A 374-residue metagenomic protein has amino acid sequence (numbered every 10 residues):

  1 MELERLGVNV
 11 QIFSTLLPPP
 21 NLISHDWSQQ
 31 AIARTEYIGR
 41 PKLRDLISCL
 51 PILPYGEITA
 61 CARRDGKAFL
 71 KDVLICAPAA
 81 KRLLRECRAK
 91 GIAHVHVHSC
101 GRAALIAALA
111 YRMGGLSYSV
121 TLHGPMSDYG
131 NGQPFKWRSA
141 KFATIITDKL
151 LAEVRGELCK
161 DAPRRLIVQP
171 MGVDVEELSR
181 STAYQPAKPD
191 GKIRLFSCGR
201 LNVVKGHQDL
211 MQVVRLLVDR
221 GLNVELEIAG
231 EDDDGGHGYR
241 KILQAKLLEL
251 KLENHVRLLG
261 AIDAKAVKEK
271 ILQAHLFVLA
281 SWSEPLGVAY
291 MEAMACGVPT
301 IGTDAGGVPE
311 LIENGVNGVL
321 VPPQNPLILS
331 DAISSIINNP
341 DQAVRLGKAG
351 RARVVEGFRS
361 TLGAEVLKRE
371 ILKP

Functional and structural regions predicted by a protein language model:
M1-P41, R88, L116, I146: N-terminal subdomain of nucleotide-sugar transferases
S14, S127, Q133-R180, D190 (+1 more regions): Donor nucleotide-sugar binding/catalytic pocket of nucleotide-sugar-dependent glycosyltransferases
P186-K205, M211-R215, E227-A229: Conserved donor-binding/catalytic core segment of Leloir-type glycosyltransferases
R240-I262: Nucleotide-activated donor-binding/catalytic signature segment of Leloir-type glycosyltransferases, i.e., the conserved
A261-I262, E269-A274: Short alpha-helical donor nucleotide-sugar binding micro-motif in glycosyltransferases
W282: Aromatic "clamp/platform" in nucleotide-sugar-dependent glycosyltransferases that forms part of the donor/acceptor
P299-G302, I312: Short hydrophobic beta-strand element within catalytic cores of glycosyltransferases and related nucleotide-activated
N314-G315, V319-P326, S335-P340: Conserved acidic donor-binding segment of nucleotide-sugar-dependent glycosyltransferases
